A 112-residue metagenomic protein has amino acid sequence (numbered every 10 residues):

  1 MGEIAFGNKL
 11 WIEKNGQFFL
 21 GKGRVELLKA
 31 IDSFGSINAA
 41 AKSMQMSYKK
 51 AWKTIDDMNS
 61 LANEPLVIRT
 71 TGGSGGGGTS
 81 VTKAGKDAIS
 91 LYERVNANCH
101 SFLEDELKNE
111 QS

Functional and structural regions predicted by a protein language model:
G2-G16: Short, Lys/Arg-enriched N-terminal segment that forms or immediately precedes the first helix of a structured domain
F34-A41: Short helix-boundary/capping micro-motifs
Q45-S47: Central "turn" residue of the DNA-binding helix-turn-helix
T54: Residues within the DNA-recognition helix of helix-turn-helix
S60-P65: Residue cluster at the C-terminal edge of the helix-turn-helix DNA-binding motif
R69-Y92: Basic, amphipathic "hinge/linker" alpha-helix immediately C-terminal to the N-terminal HTH DNA-binding motif
A88-L107: Alpha-helical linker/hinge and terminal dimerization helices associated with HTH transcriptional regulators
